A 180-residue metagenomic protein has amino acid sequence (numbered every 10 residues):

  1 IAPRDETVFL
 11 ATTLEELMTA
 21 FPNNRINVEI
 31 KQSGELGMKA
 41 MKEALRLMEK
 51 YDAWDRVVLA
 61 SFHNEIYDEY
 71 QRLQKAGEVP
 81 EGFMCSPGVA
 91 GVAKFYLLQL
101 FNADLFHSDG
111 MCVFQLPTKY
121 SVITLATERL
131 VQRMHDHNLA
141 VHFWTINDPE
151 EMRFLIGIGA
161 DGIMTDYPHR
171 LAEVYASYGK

Functional and structural regions predicted by a protein language model:
I1-G82, D109-H137: Metal-dependent phosphodiesterase/phospholipase catalytic core, i.e., the His/Asp/Glu-rich active-site region
A2-T7, F95-K180: C-terminal active-site rim and adjoining tail of enzyme catalytic domains
I26-N27, M84-S86, H142-F143: Short, well-structured secondary-structure segments
A60-F62, P87, I146, T165-D166: Short beta-strand scaffold positions
G77-G91, G162-D166: Short hydrophobic/aromatic-enriched beta-strand-loop microsegments
